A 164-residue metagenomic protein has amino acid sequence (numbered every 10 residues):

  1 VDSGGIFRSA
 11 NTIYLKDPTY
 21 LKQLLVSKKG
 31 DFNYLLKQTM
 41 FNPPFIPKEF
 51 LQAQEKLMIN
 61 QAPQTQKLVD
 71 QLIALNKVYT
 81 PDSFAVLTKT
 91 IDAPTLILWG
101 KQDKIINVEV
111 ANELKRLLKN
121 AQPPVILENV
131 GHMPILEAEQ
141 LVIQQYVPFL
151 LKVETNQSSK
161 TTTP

Functional and structural regions predicted by a protein language model:
V1-K28: Flexible "cap/lid" loop of the alpha/beta hydrolase fold
D2, L35, I97-G100, V142: Generic structural signal for small/hydrophobic residues in well-ordered secondary structure, especially within
S9-L15, K29-T90: Conserved alpha/beta-hydrolase catalytic His-Asp/Glu region
S9-Y14, E109-V110, E137-E139: Short aromatic-enriched loop/helix-cap "lid" or pocket-rim segments at secondary-structure transitions that line
L24-S27, N76, D103-I106, G131-P134: Glycosyltransferase donor-binding loop in the core domain
F84, A93, N107-R116: Short alpha-helix in the alpha/beta-hydrolase fold that links the catalytic acid
T90-I91, I97-W99, D103: Short beta-strand/loop motif that positions the catalytic acidic residue of the alpha/beta-hydrolase fold
N120-P164: Catalytic active-site module of serine/aspartate enzymes centered on a nucleophile-bearing elbow/loop
